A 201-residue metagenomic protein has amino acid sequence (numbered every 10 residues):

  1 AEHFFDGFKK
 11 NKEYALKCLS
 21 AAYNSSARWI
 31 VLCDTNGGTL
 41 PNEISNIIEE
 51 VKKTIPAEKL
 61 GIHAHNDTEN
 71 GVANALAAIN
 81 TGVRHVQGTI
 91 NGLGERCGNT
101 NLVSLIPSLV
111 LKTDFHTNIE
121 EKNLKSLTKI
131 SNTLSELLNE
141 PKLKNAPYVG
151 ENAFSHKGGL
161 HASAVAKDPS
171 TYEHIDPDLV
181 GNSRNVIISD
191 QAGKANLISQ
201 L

Functional and structural regions predicted by a protein language model:
A1-L60, A75-V83: Alpha/beta enzyme core
F8, G37-P41, A64-T68, N91 (+3 more regions): Hydrophobic alpha-helical scaffolding
L32-D34, T81-G98: Glycine-rich phosphate-binding active-site loops on the catalytic face of alpha/beta enzymes
I44, C97-S104: Histidine/acidic-residue-rich catalytic or RNA/ligand-binding cores of hydrolases and nuclease-related proteins
I48-P56, I106, V110, S135: Surface-exposed amphipathic alpha-helices with a cationic face
H63-I90: Small-aliphatic-rich amphipathic alpha-helix that forms the alpha element of a beta-alpha
T100-V103, L109-T117: Contiguous mid-protein beta-loop-alpha structural module that forms a pocket-lining wall or clamp of enzyme active
D114-Q200: A mid-to-C-terminal "edge-of-domain" accessory segment
